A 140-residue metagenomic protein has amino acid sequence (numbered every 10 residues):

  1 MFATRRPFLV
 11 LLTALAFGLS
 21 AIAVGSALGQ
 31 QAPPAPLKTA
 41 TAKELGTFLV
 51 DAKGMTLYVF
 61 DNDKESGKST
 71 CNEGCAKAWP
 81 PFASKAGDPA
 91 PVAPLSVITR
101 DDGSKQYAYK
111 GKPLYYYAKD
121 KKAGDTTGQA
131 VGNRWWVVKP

Functional and structural regions predicted by a protein language model:
F2, V10, V24-P140: Compact beta-sheet-dominated domain cores in extracellular/mature segments
L12-I22: Bacterial N-terminal signal peptides
